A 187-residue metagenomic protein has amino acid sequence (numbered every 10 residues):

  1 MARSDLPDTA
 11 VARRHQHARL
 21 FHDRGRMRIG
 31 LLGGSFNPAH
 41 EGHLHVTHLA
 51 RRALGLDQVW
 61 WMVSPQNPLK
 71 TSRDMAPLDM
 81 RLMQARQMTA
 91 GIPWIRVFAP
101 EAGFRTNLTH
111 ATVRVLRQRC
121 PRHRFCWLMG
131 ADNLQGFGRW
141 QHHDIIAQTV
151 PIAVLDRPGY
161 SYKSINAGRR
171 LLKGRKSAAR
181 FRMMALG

Functional and structural regions predicted by a protein language model:
A2-G187: Nucleotidyltransferase catalytic core that binds NTPs
